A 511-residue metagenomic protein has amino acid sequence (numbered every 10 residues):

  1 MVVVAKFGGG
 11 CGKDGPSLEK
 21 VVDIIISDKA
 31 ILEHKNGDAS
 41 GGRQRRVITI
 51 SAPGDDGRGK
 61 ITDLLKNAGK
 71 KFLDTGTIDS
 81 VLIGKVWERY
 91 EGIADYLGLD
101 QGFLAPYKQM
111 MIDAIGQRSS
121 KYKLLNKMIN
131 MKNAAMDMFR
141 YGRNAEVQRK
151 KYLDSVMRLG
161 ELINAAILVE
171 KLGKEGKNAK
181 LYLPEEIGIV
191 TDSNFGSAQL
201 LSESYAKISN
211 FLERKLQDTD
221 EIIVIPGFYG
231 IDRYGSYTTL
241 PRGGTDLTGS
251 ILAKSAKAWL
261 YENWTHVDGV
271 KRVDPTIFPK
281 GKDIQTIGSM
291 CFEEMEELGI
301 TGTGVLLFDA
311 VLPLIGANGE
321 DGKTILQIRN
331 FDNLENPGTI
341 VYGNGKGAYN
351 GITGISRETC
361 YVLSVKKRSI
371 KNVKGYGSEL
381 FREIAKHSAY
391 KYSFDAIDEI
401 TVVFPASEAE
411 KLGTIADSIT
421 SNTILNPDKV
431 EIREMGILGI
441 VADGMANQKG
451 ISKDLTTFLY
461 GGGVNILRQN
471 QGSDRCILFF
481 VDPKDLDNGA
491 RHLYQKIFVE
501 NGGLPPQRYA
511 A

Functional and structural regions predicted by a protein language model:
M1-L306, S473, F480-D482, N501 (+1 more regions): Nucleotide/pyrophosphate-binding catalytic subdomain
V3, E221, W259-N263, E296 (+7 more regions): Structural beta-strand/beta-sheet cores of well-ordered domains, especially the beta-sheet scaffolds that support
S27, K171, P313, E383-I384 (+1 more regions): Alpha-helical scaffold elements within enzyme catalytic domains, especially in hydrolases
P53-G54, V267-G269, N330-E335, S369 (+1 more regions): Glycine-rich beta-alpha junction loops
K177, A258-W259, G319-T324, V464: Short glycine/serine/threonine/alanine-rich loop segments
F292-V373: A conserved active-site cap/scaffold subdomain adjacent to cofactor or substrate pockets
P337-A511: A conserved regulatory-domain signal marking ACT and ACT-like small-molecule sensing domains and adjacent regulatory
